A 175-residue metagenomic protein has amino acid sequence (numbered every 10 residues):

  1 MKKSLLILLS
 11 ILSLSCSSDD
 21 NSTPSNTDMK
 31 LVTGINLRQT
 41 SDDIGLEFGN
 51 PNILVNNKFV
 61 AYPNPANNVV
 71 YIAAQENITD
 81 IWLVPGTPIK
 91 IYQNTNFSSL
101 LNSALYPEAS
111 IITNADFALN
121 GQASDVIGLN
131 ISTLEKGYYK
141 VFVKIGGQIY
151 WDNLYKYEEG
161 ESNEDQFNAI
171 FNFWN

Functional and structural regions predicted by a protein language model:
M1-S4: Positively charged n-region of N-terminal signal peptides that target proteins for export
L6-S10: Hydrophobic helical h-region of N-terminal Sec-dependent signal peptides in bacterial secretory/periplasmic proteins
L12-S15: C-terminal motif of bacterial Sec signal peptides marking the signal peptidase cleavage site
S17-I53: Short, compositionally biased serine/threonine- and acidic-rich segments at solvent-exposed termini, linkers, or domain
L46-A74, N172-N175: Surface-exposed, proline-anchored Ser/Thr-rich loop/turn motifs
P65, V69-N120: Contiguous segments within soluble domain cores/interaction surfaces
P107-K144: Short, surface-exposed loop/turn motifs with a glycine/proline- and acidic-biased composition
Y138-N175: C-terminal tail/sorting-segment detector
